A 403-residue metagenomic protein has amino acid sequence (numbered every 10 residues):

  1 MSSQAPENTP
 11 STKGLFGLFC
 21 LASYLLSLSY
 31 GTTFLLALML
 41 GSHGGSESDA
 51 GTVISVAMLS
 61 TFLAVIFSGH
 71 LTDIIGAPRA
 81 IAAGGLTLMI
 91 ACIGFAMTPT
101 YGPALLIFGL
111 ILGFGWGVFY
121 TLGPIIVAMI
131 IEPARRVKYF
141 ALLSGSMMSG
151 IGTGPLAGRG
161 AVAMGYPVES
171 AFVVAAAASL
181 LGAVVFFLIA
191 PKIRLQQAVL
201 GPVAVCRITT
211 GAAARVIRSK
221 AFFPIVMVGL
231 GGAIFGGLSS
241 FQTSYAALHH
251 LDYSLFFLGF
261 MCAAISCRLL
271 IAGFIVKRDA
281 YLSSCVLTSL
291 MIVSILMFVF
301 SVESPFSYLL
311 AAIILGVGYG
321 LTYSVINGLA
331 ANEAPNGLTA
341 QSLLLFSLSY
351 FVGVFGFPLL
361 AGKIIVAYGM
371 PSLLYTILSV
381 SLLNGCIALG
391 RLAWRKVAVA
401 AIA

Functional and structural regions predicted by a protein language model:
S2-K13, I193-I225: Juxtamembrane intracellular "pre-TM" segments in multi-pass secondary transporters
T9-M58, F223, M227, G232-Y245 (+1 more regions): Helix-loop boundary and gating motifs at the non-cytosolic
G31, M58-I66, I151-G152, M261-L269 (+1 more regions): Residue-level signature of mid-helix packing/kink "hotspots" within the transmembrane helices of 12-pass Major
A64-G76, C267-A280, I365: Helix-to-loop junctions at the C-terminal end of transmembrane segments in multipass secondary transporters
R79-I93, L282-L296: Structural signature of the two symmetry-related core transmembrane helices
A104-V118, S307-L321: Hydrophobic core of transmembrane alpha-helices in multi-pass small-molecule transporters, especially MFS/SLC-type
L110-G145: Cytoplasmic helix-loop-helix junction between adjacent transmembrane helices in 12-TM secondary transporters
A171-F187, L374-L389: Symmetry-related core transmembrane helices of the 12-TM Major Facilitator Superfamily/SLC fold
